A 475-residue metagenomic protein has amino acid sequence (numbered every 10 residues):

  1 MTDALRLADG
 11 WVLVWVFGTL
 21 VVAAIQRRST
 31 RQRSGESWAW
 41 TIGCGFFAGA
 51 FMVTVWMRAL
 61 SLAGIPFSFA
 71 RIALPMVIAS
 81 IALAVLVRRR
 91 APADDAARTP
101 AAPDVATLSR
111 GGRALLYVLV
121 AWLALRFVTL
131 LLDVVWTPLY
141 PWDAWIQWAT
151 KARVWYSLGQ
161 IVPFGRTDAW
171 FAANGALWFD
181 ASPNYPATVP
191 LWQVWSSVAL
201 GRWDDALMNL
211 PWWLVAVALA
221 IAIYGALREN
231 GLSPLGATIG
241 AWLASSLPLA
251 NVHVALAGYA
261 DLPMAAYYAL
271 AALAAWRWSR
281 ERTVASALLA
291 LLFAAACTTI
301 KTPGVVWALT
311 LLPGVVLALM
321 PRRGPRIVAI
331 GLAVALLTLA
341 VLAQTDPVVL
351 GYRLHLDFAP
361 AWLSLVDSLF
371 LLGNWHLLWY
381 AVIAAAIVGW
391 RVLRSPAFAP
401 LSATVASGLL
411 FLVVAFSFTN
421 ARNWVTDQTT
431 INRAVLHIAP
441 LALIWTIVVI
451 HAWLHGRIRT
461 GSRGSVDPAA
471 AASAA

Functional and structural regions predicted by a protein language model:
M1-L108, H451: Membrane-embedded, hydrophobic transmembrane alpha-helices
Q32, E36-I42, W203-D205, I223-S246: Transmembrane-helix signature of polytopic, membrane-embedded enzymes that assemble or transfer cell-envelope glycans
F67, R71-L130, W390-A403, H455 (+1 more regions): Start-transfer (signal-anchor) and selected internal transmembrane alpha helices of multi-pass inner/ER membrane
A79-R88, L207-N230: Transmembrane-helix motifs of polytopic, lipid-linked glycan transferases
A106-G111, R228-G236, R282-A285, P321-V328 (+2 more regions): Membrane-interface helix-loop-helix junctions at transmembrane boundaries of multi-pass membrane enzymes, predominantly
V194, A216-L227, V316-L317, H376-L409: Hydrophobic, aromatic-rich transmembrane alpha-helices and their immediate juxtamembrane boundary segments
G240-A241, H253, A274-A275, S286-T302 (+1 more regions): Membrane-interface alpha helices of multi-pass inner-membrane proteins
W307-A333: Perimembrane helix-loop-helix junctions
